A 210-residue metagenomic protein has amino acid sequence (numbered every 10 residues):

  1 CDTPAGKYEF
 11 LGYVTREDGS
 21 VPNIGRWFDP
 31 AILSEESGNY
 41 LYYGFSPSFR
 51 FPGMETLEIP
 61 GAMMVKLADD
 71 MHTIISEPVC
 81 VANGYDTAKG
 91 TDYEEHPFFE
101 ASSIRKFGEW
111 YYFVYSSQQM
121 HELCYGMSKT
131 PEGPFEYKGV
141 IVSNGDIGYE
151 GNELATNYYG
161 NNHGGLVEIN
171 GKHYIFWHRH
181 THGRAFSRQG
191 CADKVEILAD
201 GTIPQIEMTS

Functional and structural regions predicted by a protein language model:
C1-S210: Carbohydrate-active catalytic/glycan-binding domains of CAZyme proteins, especially the secreted or lumenal ectodomains
